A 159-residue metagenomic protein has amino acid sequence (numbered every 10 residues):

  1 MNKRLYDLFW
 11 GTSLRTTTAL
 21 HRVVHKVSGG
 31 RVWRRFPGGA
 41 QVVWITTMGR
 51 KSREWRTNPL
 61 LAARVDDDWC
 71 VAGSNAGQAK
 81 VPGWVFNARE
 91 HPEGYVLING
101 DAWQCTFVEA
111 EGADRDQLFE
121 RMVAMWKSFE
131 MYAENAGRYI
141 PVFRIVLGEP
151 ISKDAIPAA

Functional and structural regions predicted by a protein language model:
M1-R34, A155: Extreme N-terminal tail/first-helix region
T18, E134-A159: Charged phosphate-binding loop/patch that engages nucleotide di/tri-phosphates or the phosphate backbone of nucleic
R34-R35, L61: Short secondary-structure boundary/capping segments
F36-G39, Y139: A short, polar/charged loop/turn motif at coil->beta-strand junctions and beta-hairpin connectors
A40-A76: Short beta-strand segments
W44-T46, Y95, R144: Residue-level detector of beta-strand face positions
N75-F129, N135-Y139, L147-P150: Short, structured beta-strand-loop surface elements
